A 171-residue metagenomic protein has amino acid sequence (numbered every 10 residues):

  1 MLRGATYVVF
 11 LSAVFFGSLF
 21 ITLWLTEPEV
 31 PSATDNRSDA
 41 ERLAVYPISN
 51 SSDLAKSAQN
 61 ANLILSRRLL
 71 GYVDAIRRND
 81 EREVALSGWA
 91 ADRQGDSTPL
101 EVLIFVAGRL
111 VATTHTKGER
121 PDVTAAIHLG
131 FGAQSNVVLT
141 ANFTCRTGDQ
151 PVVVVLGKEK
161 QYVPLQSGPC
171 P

Functional and structural regions predicted by a protein language model:
M1-A13: N-terminal Sec-pathway targeting helices
T6-Y7, L19-P171: Basic, ligand-binding patches in group-transfer machinery, especially extracytoplasmic/periplasmic segments
S12-F20: Alpha-helical transmembrane segments
